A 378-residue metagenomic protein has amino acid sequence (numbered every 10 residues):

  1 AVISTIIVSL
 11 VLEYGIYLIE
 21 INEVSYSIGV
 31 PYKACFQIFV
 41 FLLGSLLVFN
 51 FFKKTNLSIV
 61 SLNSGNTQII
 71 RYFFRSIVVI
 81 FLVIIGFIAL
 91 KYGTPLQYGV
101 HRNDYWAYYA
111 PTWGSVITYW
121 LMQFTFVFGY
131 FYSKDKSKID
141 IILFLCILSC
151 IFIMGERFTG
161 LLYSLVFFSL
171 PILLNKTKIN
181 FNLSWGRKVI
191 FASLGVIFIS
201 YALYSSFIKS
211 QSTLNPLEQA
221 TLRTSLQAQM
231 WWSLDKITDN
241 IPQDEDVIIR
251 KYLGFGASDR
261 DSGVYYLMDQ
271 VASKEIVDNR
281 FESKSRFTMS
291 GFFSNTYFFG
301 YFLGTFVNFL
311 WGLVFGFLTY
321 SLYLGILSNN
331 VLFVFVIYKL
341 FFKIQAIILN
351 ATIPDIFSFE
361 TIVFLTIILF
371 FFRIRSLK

Functional and structural regions predicted by a protein language model:
A1-L145, N175-A202, V307-N308, G316-K378: Membrane-anchoring hydrophobic segments
S61-Q68, I139-R157, G256-D269: Cytoplasmic juxtamembrane regions at transmembrane-helix boundaries
N103-Y109, F191, F198-F315: Small-residue-enriched transmembrane helix-hairpin modules in multi-pass membrane proteins
I117-Q123, C150, G155-F167, A272-R286: Hydrophobic alpha-helical transmembrane segments of integral membrane proteins
F126, I147-L148, G291-N295: Short, hydrophobic/aromatic alpha-helical segments in well-folded domains
F131, I153, R157-L183, Y201-L214: Histidine-/acidic- and/or cysteine-rich, low-complexity loops and terminal segments associated with membrane
F144-L173, G300-G304, L349-D355: Helix-loop-helix junctions and helix-breaking kinks within/between transmembrane helices of multi-pass membrane
